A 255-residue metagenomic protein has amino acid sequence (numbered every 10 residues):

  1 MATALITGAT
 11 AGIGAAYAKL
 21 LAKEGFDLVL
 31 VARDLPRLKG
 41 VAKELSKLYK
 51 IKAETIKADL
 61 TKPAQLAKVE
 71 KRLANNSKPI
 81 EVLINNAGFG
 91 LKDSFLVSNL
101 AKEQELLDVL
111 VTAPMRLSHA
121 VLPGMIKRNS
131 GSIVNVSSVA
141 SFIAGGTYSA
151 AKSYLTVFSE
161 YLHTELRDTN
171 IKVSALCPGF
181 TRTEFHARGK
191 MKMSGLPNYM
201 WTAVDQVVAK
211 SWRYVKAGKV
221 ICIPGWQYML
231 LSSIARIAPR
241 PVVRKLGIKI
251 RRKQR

Functional and structural regions predicted by a protein language model:
T10-A11: Conserved glycine-rich cofactor-binding loop
E24-G40: Conserved glycine-rich Rossmann-like NAD(P)H-binding loop of the short-chain dehydrogenase/reductase
L35-P36, K57-K68, L100: The beta1-alpha1 cofactor-binding region of Rossmann-like NAD(H)/NADP(H)-dependent oxidoreductases
S94-L107: Substrate-binding pocket helix/loop in short-chain dehydrogenase/reductase
S118, A151-Y154: Active-site helix of classical SDR
S138: Residue(s) in the substrate-gating loop at a strand-loop-helix junction that position the organic substrate next
H163-L230: SDR active-site lid
